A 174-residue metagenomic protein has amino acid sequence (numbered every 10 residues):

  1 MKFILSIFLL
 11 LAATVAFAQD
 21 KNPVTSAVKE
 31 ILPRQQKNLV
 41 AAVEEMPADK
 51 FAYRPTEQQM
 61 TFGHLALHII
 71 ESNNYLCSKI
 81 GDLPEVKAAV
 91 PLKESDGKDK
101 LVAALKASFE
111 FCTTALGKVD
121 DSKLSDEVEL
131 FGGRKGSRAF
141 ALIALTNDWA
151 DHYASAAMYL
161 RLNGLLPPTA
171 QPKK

Functional and structural regions predicted by a protein language model:
M1-K21: Bacterial Sec-dependent N-terminal signal peptides
Q19-K29: Short, low-complexity N-terminal intrinsically disordered segments enriched in polar/charged residues
T25, Q59, S95-K98: Structural motif corresponding to alpha-helix initiation and N-cap regions
K29-P33, K37-V40, K50-V90, E129-K174: Short, contiguous alpha-helical
N38, A42-V43, C77, F111 (+1 more regions): Well-ordered alpha-helical scaffold segments within catalytic/enzyme domains
E94-E129, G136-H152: Acidic/histidine-rich alpha-helical segments that form the ligand environment of transition-metal centers
